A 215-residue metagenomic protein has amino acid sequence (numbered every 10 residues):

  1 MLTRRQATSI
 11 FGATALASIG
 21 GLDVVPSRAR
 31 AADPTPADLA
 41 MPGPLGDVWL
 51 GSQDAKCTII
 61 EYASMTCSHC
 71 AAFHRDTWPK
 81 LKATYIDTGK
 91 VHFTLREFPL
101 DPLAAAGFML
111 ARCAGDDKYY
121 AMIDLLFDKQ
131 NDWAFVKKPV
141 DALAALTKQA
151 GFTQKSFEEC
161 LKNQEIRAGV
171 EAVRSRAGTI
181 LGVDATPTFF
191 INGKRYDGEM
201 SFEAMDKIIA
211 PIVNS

Functional and structural regions predicted by a protein language model:
M1-A15: N-terminal secretory signal peptides and thylakoid transit peptides that target proteins across membranes
L2-Q6, A32, S64, A145-S215: C-terminal cap of thioredoxin/glutaredoxin-like
G12, F127-N131, K162: Short amphipathic alpha-helical surface patches that mediate protein-protein
L16-G20: Hydrophobic h-region of N-terminal signal peptides that target proteins for export in Gram-negative bacteria
L22-A55: C-terminal segment of N-terminal export signals and the immediately downstream linker at the start of the mature
L50, K56-S64, S68: Mature N-terminal segment immediately following signal peptide/propeptide cleavage in secreted/periplasmic
A63-T66, A71-K148: Structural alpha/beta surface segment adjacent to cysteine/selenocysteine redox centers across thiol/disulfide enzymes
